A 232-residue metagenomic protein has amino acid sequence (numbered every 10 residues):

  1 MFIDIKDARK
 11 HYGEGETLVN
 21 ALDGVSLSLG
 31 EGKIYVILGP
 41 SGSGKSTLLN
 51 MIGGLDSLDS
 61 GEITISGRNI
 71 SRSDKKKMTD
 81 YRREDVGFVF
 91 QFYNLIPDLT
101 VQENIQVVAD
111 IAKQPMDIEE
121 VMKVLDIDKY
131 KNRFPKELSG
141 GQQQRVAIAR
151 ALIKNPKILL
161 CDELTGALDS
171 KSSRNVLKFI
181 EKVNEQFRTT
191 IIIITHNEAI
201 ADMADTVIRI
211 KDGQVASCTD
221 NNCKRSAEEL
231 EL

Functional and structural regions predicted by a protein language model:
G53: Helix-to-loop junction immediately C-terminal to a conserved catalytic motif
G61-R72: Conserved ABC transporter NBD signature motif
N69, Q114-Y130: Conserved ABC ATPase "signature" region
L99-Q106: Short coil-to-helix segment of the ABC ATPase nucleotide-binding domain corresponding to the Q-loop/switch region
F134-Q144: Conserved ABC ATPase signature
I153-K157: A short, proline-enriched helix->beta-strand linker immediately N-terminal to the Walker B motif in ABC-type P-loop
L159-D162: Catalytic Walker B motif of ABC-type/P-loop ATPase nucleotide-binding domains
